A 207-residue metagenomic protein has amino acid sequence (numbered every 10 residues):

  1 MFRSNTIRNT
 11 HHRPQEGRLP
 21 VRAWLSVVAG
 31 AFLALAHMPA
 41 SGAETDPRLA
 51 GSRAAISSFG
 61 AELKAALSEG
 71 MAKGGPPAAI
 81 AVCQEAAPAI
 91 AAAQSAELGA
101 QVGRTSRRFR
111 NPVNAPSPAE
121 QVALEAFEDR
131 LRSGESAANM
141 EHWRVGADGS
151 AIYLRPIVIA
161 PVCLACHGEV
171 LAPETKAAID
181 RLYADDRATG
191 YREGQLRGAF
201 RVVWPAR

Functional and structural regions predicted by a protein language model:
N5-V28: Bacterial N-terminal signal peptides that target proteins for export
S26-A36: Bacterial N-terminal signal peptides
V28, E169-V170, E174: Conserved long hydrophobic alpha-helices within structured protein cores
M38-G42: Sec/Tat signal peptide C-region and signal peptidase I cleavage site
A43-I159, E174-R207: Extracytoplasmic c-type cytochrome modules immediately beyond a signal peptide or single-pass transmembrane anchor
A160-V170: The canonical Cys-X-X-Cys-His
